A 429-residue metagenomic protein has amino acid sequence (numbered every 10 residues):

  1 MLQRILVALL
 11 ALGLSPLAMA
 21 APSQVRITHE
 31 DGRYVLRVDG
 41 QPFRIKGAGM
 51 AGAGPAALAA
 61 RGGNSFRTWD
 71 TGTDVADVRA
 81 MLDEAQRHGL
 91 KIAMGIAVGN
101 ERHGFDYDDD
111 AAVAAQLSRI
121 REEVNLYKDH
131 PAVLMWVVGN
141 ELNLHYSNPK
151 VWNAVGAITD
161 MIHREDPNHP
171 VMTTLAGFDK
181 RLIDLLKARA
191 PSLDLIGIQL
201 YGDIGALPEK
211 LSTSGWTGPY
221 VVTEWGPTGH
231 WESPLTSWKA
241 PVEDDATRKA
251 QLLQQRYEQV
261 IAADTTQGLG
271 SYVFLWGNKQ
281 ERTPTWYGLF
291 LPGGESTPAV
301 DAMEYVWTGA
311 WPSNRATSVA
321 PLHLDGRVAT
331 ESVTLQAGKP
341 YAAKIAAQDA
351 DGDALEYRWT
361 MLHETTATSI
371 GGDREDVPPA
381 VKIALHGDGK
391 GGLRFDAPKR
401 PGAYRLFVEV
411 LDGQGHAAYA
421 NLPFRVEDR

Functional and structural regions predicted by a protein language model:
V7-P16: Bacterial N-terminal signal peptides
T28-E30, R37-L193, A206, W216 (+2 more regions): Active-site mouth of glycoside hydrolases
E30, V38, I45, S212-R374 (+2 more regions): Substrate-binding clefts and catalytic carboxylate motifs of secreted carbohydrate-active enzymes
G177-W231, L235-T236: Aromatic- and acid-rich polysaccharide-binding/catalytic face of secreted or lumenal carbohydrate-active enzymes
D396-P401, Q414: Short, surface-exposed loop/turn segments at beta-strand-coil junctions that are enriched for proline with nearby
A420-E427: C-terminal edge beta-strand
